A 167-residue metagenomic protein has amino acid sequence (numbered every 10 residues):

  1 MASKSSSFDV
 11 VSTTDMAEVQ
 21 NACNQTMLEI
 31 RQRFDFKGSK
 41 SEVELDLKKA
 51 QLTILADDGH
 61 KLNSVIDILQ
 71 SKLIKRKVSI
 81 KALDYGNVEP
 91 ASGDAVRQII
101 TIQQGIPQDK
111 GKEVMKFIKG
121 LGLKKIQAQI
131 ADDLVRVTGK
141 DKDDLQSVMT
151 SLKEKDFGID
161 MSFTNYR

Functional and structural regions predicted by a protein language model:
M1-E18: Long, hydrophobic/aromatic N-terminal blocks
K4, F8, T53, R97-R167: Positively charged, low-complexity, intrinsically disordered RNA-binding extensions
T13-A22, T101-D109: Short, surface-exposed ligand-recognition loops at beta-strand->loop->(often short) alpha-helix junctions that present
A17-Q20, L28, Q32-R33, K37-K40 (+7 more regions): Short Lys/Arg-rich amphipathic alpha-helical segments
R33-F34, V88-S92, F117, Q127-Q129: Replace "in large, NTP-powered and nucleic-acid-processing enzymes" with "in large, NTP-powered factors and other
F36-V43, S79-N87, I126-A128: Short beta-strand elements
K61-I99: Helix-adjacent hinge/juxtasegments
